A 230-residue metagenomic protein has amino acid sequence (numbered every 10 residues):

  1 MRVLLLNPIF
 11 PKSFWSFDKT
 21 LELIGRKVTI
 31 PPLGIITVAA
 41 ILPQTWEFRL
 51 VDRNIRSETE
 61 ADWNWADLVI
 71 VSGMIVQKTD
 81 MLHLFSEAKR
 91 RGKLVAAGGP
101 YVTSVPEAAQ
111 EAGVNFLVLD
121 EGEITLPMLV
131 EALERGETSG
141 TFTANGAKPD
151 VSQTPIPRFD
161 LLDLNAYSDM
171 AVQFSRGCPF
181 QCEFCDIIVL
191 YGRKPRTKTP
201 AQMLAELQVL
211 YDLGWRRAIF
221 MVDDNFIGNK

Functional and structural regions predicted by a protein language model:
M1-K27: Short glycine-rich His-centered loop
R2, F116, R217-I219: Beta-sheet entry/capping signal
L5, V71, M221-D223: Conserved beta-strand positions
N7, L50-N54, V189: Residue-level recognition of beta-strand->loop/alpha-helix junctions
F10, I55, V102, N225-F226: Short, glycine/serine-rich, charged loops/turns that create anion-binding and catalytic segments at active sites
D18, E134-F174: N-terminal [4Fe-4S]-dependent radical SAM core
G34, V38-V151: Glycine-rich beta-alpha loop elements in corrinoid/cobalamin-binding modules across cobalamin-dependent enzymes
P155-K230: Radical SAM [4Fe-4S] cluster-binding motif and immediate context
